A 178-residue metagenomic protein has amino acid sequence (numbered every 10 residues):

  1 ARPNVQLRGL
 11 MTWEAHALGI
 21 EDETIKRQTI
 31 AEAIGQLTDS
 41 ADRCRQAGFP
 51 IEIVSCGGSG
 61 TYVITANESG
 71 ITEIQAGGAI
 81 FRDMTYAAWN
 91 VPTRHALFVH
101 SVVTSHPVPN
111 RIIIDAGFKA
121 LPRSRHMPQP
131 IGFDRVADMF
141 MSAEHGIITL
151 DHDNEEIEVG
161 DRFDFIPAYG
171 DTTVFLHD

Functional and structural regions predicted by a protein language model:
A1-A87: Active-site loop/helix belt of alpha/beta enzymes
P3-N4, Q46-G48, A66-N67, H95-A96 (+3 more regions): Solvent-exposed alpha-helices and their adjacent loops that cap or buttress functional pockets in soluble metabolic
K26, I30-L37, A96, M141 (+2 more regions): Generic structural signal for well-ordered, non-membrane alpha-helical segments in soluble metabolic enzymes
K26-T29, G60-D134: Active-site loop ensemble at the mouth of alpha/beta enzyme cores that anchors a bound cofactor
P107-D178: C-terminal accessory subdomain/extension
